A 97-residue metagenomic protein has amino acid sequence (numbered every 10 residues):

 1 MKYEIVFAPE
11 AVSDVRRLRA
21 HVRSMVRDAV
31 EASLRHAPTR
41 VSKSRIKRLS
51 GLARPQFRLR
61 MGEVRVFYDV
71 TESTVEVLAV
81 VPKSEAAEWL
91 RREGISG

Functional and structural regions predicted by a protein language model:
K2, P9, S13-R17, S24 (+2 more regions): Enriched for short, Lys/Arg-rich terminal
V6-S44: N-terminal first-folded block
A32-R58, E88: A short, surface-exposed loop/turn module that caps and links secondary-structure elements
